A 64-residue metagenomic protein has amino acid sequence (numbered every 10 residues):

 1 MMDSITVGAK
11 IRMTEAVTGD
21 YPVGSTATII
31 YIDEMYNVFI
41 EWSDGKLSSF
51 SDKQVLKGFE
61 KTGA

Functional and structural regions predicted by a protein language model:
S4-A64: Basic/aromatic-rich interaction segments and small domains that mediate binding to polyanionic partners
